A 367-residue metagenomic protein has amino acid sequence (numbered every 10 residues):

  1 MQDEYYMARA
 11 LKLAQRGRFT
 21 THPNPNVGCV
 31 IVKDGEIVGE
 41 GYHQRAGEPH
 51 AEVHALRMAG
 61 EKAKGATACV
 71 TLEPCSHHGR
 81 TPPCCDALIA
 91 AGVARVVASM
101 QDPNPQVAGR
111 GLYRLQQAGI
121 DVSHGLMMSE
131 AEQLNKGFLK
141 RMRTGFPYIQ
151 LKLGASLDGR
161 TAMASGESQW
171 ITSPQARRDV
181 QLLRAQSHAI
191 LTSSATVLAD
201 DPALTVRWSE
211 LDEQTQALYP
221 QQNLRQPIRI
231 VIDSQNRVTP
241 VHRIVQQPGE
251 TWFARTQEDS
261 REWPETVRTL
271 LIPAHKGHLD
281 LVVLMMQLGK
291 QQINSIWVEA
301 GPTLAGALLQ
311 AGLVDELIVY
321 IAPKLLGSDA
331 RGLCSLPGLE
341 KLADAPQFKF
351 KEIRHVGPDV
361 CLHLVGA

Functional and structural regions predicted by a protein language model:
Q2-H22, R141: Short, basic/aromatic recognition patches
A10, G28, C75, L115 (+7 more regions): Residue-level signal for inorganic ion chemistry
N26-G35, L153-G154, L362: Short beta-strand scaffold segments in enzyme catalytic cores
I31-E130, L309: Zn2+-dependent cytidine deaminase-like catalytic core
P103-Q106, S129-E130, L198, R237-T239 (+2 more regions): Short gly/pro/ser/thr-enriched loop/turn and capping motifs at secondary-structure boundaries
K140, Q150-L157, T161-N294, T303-G306: Active-site ligand-binding patch in enzyme domains
Q310-F348: Flexible, gly/pro- and Lys/Arg-enriched active-site loops
P337-A367: Conserved histidine-centered catalytic loops in small-molecule metabolism enzymes
